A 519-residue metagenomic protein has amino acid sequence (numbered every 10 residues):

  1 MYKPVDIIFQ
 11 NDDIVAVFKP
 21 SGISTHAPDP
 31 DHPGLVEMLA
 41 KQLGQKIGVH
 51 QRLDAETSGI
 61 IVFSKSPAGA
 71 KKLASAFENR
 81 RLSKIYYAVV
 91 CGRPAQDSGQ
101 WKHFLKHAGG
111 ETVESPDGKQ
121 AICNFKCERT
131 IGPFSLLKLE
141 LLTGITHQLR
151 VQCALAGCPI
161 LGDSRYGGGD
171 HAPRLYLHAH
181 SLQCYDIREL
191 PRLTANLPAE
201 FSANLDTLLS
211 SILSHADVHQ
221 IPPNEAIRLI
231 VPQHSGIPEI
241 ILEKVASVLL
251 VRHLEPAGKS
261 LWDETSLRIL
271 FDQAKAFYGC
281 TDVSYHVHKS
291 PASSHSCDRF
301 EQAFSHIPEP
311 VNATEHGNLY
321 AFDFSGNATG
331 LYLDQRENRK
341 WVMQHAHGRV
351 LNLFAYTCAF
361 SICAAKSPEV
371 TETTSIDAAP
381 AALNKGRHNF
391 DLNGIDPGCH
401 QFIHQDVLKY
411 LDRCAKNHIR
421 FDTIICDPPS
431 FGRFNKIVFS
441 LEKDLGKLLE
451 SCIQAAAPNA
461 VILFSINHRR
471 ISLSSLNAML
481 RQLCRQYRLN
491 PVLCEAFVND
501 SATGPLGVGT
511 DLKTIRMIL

Functional and structural regions predicted by a protein language model:
M1-A203: RNA pseudouridine synthases
P159, L175-Y176, N196-A246, L254: Non-catalytic accessory regions of SAM-dependent methyltransferases
P232-G236, I240-E243, S266-L333, K340: Non-catalytic substrate-recognition/targeting regions of SAM-dependent transferases
H347-Y356: Conserved class I S-adenosyl-L-methionine
T357-V370: Conserved SAM-binding loop of SAM-dependent methyltransferases across substrates and taxa, primarily the Class I
E372-D377: Conserved SAM-binding motif I beta-strand of class I
A381-I425: S-adenosyl-L-methionine
V461-L519: C-terminal catalytic and target-recognition region of SAM-dependent MTase-like enzymes, primarily methyltransferases
